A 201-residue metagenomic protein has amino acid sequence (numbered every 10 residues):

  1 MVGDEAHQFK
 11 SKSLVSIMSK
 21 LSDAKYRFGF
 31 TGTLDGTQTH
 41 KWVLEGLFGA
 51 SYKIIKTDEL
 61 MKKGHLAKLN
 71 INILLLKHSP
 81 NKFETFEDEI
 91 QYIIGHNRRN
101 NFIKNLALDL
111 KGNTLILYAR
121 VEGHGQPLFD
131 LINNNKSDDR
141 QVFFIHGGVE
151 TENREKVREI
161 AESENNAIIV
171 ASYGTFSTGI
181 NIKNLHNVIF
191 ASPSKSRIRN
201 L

Functional and structural regions predicted by a protein language model:
M1, E5-H7, F176, P193-S194: Conserved Walker B
V2, H7-N70: Post-DEXD/H (motif II) to motif III coupling segment of the RecA-like Helicase ATP-binding lobe
E5, F30-L34, A119-V121, A171-G174: A short beta-strand-to-loop transition that corresponds to the Sensor-1 phosphate-sensing loop of AAA+ P-loop ATPases
S19-A24, Q38, H65-A67, A107-D109 (+2 more regions): Conserved catalytic network of the ASCE P-loop NTPase/AAA+ motor domain
L34-D35, K195-L201: Conserved SF2 helicase motif VI
N81-A119, G123-N134: Conserved interdomain hinge at the start of the Helicase C-terminal
L115, Q126-P127, D139-S177: Conserved helicase ATPase core of P-loop NTP-dependent helicases/translocases
V170-A171, T178-P193: A short beta-strand element within the Helicase C-terminal
